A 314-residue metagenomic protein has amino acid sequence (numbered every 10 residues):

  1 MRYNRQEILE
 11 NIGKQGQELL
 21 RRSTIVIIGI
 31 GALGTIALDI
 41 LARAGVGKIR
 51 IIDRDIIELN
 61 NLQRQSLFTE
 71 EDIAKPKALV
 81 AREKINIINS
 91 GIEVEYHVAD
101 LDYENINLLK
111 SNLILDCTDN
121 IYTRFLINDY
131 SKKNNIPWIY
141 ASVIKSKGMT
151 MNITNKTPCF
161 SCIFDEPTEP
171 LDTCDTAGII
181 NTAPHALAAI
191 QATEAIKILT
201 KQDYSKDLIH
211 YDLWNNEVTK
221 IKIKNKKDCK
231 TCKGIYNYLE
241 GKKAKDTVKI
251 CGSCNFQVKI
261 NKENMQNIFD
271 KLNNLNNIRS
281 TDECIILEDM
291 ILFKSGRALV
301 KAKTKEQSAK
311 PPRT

Functional and structural regions predicted by a protein language model:
M1-V26: N-terminal charged helix/coil linker that caps or initiates catalytic domains
I28-G29, I52: Conserved N-terminal Rossmann-fold NAD(P)-binding element of oxidoreductases
L33: Hydrophobic/small residue at the entry helix of a nucleotide-binding pocket
A37-I40, A81: Hydrophobic residues within alpha-helices that form the first helical element adjacent to the glycine-rich loop
V46-N89: Glycine-rich phosphate-binding loop and adjoining beta1-alpha1-beta2 segment of Rossmann-like nucleotide-binding folds
V94-Y96: Hydrophobic/aromatic anchor residues within beta-strands of the central parallel beta-sheet of Rossmann-like
L101-L113, C117-D282, I286-L287: Glycine-rich phosphate/adenylate-binding loop
D289-T314: Generic C-terminus detector
